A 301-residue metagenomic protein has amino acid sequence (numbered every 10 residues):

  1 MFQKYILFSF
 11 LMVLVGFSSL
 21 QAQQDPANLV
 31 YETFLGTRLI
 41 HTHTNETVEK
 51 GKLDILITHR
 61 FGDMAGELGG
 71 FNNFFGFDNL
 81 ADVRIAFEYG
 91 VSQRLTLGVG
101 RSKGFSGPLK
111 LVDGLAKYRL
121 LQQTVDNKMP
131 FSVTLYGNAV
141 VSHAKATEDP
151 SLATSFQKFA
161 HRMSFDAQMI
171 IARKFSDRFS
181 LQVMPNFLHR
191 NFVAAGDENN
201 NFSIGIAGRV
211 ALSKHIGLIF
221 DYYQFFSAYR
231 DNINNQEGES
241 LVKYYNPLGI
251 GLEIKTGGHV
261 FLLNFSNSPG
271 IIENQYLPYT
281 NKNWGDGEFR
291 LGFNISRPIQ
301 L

Functional and structural regions predicted by a protein language model:
M1-E32, Q300-L301: Cleavable N-terminal export/targeting peptides
K4-Y5, N79, N199: Short hydrophobic/aromatic segments of transmembrane alpha-helices and their interfaces
Q23-K145, P150-Q157, R162-A167, A172-V183 (+2 more regions): Transmembrane beta-barrel domains of Gram-negative outer membranes and organellar outer membranes
V183-Y229: A mid-sequence, solvent-exposed acidic-amphipathic segment
